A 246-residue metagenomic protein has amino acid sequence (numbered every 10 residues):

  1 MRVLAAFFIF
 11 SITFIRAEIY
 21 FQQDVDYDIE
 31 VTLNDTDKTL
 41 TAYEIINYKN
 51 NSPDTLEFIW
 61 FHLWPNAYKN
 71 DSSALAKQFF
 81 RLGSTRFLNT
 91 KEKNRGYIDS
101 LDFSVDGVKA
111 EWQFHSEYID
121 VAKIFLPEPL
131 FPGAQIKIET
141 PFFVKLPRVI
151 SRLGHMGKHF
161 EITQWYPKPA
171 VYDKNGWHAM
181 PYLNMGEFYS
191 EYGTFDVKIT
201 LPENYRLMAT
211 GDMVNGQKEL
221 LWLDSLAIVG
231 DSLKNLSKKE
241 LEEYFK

Functional and structural regions predicted by a protein language model:
M1-F21: Bacterial Sec-dependent N-terminal signal peptides
F14-T41, M156: N-terminal, polar/Ser/Thr-rich
E18, I29-T32, I46, E111-Q113 (+2 more regions): Beta-strand-rich interaction surfaces with strong enrichment in secreted/lumenal proteins
Y48-S52: Asparagine-centered strand-capping/turn motif at beta-strand->loop junctions
P65-L75, Y205-M208: Short aromatic-acidic-glycine turn motif
G83-Y97, L101, F114-H115, P141-K246: Extended, low-hydrophobicity, Ser/Thr/Pro/Gly-biased non-transmembrane segments
F131-T140: Short Pro-Gly-centered flexible turn/kink motifs
